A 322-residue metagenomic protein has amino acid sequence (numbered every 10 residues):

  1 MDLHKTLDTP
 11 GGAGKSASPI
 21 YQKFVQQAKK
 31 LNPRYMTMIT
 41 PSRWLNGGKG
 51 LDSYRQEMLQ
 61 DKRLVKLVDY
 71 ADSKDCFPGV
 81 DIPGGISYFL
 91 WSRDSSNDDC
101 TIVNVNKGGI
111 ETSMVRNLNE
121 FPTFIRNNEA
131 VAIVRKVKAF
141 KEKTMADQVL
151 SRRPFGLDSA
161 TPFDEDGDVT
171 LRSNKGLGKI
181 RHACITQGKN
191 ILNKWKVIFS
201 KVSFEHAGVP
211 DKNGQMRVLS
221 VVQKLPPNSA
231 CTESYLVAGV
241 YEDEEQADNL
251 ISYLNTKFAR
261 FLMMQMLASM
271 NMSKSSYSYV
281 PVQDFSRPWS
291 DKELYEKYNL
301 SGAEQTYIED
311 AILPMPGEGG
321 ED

Functional and structural regions predicted by a protein language model:
D2-D75, S87-W91, L250: Conserved Class I SAM-dependent methyltransferase catalytic core
L7-D8, L45-N46, E205-G208, M315: Flexible loop/turn segments at secondary-structure boundaries
P41, N255, D310-L313: Short amphipathic alpha-helical surface patches that mediate protein-protein
Q56-E57, S278-Y279, E321-D322: Short alpha-helix boundary/capping motifs
D72-G302: C-terminal substrate-recognition regions of SAM-dependent nucleic acid methyltransferases
I308-D322: Short, amphipathic C-terminal "tail helix"
